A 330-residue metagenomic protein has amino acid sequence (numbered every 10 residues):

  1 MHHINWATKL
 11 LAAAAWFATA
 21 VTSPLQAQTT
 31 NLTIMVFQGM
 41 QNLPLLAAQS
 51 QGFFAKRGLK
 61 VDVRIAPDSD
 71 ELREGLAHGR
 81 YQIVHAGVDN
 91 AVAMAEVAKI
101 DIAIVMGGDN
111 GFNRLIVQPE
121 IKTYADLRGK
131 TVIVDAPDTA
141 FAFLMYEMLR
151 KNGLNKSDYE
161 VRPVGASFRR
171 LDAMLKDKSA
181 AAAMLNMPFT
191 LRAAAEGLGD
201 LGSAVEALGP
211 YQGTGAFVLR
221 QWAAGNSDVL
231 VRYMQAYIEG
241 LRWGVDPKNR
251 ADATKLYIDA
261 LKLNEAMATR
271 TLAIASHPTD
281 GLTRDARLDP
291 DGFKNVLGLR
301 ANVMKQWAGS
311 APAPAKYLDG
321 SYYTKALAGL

Functional and structural regions predicted by a protein language model:
M1-W6: N-terminal secretory signal peptides that target proteins for export/translocation
T8-A18: Sec-dependent signal peptide hydrophobic core
T22-A27: Sec/Tat signal peptide C-region and signal peptidase I cleavage site
Q28-A173, D177, A181-M187, L201-A204 (+1 more regions): Short, glycine-/small- and polar/acidic-enriched structural segments that line small-molecule recognition paths
N42, L46, R73, V88-A91 (+10 more regions): Extracytoplasmic/secreted envelope proteins and their assembly/folding machinery, especially bacterial periplasmic
N90, R169-L261: Pocket-lining segment of extracytoplasmic ligand-binding domains
A224-A308: Secondary-structure end/capping motifs
L297-L330: Conserved C-terminal helix/tail region of periplasmic/extracytoplasmic solute-binding proteins
